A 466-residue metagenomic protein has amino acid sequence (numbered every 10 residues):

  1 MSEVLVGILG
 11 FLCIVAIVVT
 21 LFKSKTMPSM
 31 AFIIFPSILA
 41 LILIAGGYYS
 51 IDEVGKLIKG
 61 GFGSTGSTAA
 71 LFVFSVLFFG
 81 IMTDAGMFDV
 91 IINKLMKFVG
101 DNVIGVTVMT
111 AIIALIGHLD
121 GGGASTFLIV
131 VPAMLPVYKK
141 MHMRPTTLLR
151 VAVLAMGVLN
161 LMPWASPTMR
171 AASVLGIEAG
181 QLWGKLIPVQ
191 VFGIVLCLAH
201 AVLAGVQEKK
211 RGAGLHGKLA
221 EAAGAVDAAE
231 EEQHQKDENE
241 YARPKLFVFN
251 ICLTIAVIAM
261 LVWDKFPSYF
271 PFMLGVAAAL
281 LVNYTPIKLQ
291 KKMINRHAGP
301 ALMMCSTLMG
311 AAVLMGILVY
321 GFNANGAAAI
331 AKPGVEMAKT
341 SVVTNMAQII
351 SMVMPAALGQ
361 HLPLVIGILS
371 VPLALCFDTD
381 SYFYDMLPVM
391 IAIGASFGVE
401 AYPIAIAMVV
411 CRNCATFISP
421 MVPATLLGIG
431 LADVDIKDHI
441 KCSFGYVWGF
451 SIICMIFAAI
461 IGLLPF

Functional and structural regions predicted by a protein language model:
M1-F74, G80-M82, F88-I92, L203-G212: N-terminal alpha-helical transmembrane segments of multi-pass membrane transport and channel/translocase proteins
M1-I14, I38, I42, G184-M293 (+2 more regions): Long, contiguous bundles of hydrophobic transmembrane helices that form the permeation core of multi-pass
V4-I8, G63-A69, L95-T110, K140-L148 (+4 more regions): Membrane-interfacial loop-to-helix junctions in multi-pass transporters
I17-K25, F79, I113-G122, V153-L159 (+4 more regions): Transmembrane alpha-helix interface/packing and boundary motifs in multi-pass membrane proteins, characterized by
M30, V54-D89, L115, F270 (+3 more regions): Core transmembrane alpha-helical segments of multi-pass membrane transporters/permeases
L71-F74, G100-L135, Q348-A392, S396-F397 (+3 more regions): Hydrophobic alpha-helical transmembrane segments of multi-pass integral membrane proteins, predominantly secondary
V90-I92, S125-V137, A165-I177, N345-M346 (+2 more regions): Re-entrant/interfacial helical elements at transmembrane boundaries that shape and gate the permeation pathway
P136-A223, D237-Y241, E400, C411 (+1 more regions): Membrane-core helix-loop-helix motifs of multi-pass transport proteins
